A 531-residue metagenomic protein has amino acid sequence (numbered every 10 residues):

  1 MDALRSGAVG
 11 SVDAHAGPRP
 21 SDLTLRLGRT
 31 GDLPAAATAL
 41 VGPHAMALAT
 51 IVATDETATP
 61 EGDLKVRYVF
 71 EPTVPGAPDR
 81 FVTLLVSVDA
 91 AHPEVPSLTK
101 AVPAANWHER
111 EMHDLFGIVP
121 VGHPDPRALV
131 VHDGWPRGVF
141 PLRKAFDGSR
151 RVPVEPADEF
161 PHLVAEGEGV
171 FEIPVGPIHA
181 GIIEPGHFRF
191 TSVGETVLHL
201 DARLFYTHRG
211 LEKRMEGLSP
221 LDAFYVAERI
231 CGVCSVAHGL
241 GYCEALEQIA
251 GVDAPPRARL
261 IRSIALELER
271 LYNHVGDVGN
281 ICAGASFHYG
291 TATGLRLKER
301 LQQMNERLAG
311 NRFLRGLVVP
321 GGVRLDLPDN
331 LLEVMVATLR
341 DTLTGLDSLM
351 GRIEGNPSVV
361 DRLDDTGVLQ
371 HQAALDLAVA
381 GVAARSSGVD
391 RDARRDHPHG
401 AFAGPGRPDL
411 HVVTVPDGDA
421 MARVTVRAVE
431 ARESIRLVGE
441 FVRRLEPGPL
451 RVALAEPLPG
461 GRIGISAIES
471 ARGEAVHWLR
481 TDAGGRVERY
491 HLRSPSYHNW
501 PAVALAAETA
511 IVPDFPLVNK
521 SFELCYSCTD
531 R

Functional and structural regions predicted by a protein language model:
M1-T196, G355-V359, T366, S434 (+1 more regions): Terminal low-complexity/charged segments
T30, P103, L129-F140, A145-R531: Metal/cofactor-centered catalytic core regions of large enzymes
